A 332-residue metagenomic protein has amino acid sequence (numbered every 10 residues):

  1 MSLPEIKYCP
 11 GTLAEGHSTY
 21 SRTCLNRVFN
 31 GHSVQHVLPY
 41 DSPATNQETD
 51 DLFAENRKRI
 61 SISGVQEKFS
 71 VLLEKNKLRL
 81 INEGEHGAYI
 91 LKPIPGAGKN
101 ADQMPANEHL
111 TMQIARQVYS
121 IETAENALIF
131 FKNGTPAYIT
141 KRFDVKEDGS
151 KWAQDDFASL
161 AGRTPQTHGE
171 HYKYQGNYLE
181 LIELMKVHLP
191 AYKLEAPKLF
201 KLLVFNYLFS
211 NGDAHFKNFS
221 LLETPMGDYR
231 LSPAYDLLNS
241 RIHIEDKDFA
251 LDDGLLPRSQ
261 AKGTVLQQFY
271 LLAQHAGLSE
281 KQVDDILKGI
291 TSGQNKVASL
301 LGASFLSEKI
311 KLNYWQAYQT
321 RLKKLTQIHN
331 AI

Functional and structural regions predicted by a protein language model:
M1-T49, E55, D228-Y229, A298-I332: Regulatory N- and C-terminal appendages and interdomain linkers associated with kinase/kinase-like NTP transferase
E48-G169: Conserved ATP-binding subdomain of kinase catalytic cores across diverse folds
V71, A115, F157, D213 (+3 more regions): A residue-level signal for conserved active-site and pocket-lining positions in enzyme catalytic cores
Q103-Y119, G176-H243: Conserved kinase catalytic-core segment
K132, A137-L208, L256, Q268-L271 (+2 more regions): ATP-dependent phospho-/nucleotidyl transfer catalytic cores
K151-W152, R163, L238-D246, G277 (+1 more regions): C-terminal regulatory or interaction extensions
L194, E245-V297: A conserved long alpha-helix in the C-terminal portion of kinase-like catalytic domains
L199-L203, L287, L300-L301: Short alpha-helical scaffolding segments that buttress acidic/His motifs in well-ordered protein cores
